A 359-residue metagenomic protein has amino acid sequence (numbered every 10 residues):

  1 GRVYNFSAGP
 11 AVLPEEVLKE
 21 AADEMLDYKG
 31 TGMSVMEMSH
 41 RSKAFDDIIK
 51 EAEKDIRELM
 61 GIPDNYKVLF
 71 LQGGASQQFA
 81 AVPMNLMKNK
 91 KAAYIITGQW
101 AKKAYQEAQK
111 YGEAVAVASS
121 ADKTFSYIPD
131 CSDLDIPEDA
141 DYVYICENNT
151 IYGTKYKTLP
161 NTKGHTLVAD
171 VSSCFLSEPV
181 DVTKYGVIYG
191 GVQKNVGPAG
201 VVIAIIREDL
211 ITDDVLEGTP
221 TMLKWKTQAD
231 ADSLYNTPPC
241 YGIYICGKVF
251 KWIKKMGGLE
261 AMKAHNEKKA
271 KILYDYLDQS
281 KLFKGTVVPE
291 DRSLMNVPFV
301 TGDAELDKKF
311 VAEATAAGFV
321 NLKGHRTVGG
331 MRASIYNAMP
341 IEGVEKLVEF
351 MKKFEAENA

Functional and structural regions predicted by a protein language model:
V3, A316, H325, G329-A359: PLP-dependent enzyme catalytic core of the Aspartate aminotransferase-like
V3-E53: A glycine-/small-polar-enriched, mobile loop at the entrance of the PLP active site in fold-type I
G9, A108, S120-F175: Active-site phosphate-binding strand-loop segment of PLP-dependent enzymes
P14, V192-Y274, V288, E357-A359: Active-site C-terminal subdomain of aminotransferase-like
T31-Q78, N85, Q99, E107: Conserved N-terminal alpha-helix of the aminotransferase class I/II PLP-enzyme fold
S76-D141: PLP-dependent aminotransferase-like
V168, V182-Q193, V202: Conserved active-site segment immediately N-terminal to the catalytic lysine that forms the internal aldimine
F283-A314: Conserved PLP-binding catalytic core of the aspartate aminotransferase-like
